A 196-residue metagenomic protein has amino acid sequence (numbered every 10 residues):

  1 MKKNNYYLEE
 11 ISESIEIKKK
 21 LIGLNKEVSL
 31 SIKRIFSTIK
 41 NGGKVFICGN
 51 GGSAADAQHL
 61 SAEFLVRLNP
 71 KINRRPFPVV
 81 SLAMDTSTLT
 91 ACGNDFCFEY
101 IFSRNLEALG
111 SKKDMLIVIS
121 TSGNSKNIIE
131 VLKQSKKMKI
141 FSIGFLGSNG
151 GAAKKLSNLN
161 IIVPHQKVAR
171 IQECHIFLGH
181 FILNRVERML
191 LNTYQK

Functional and structural regions predicted by a protein language model:
M1-G23: Generic N-terminal amphipathic, Lys/Arg-enriched alpha-helix
K3, L24-V28, S53, K136: Residue-level recognition of alpha-helical structural elements
Y7, I11, V28-I32, A57: Hydrophobic packing residues in well-ordered alpha-helices of helical domains and bundles
K20-N41: A short, well-structured juxtamembrane/interface segment
G43-K44, S53: Glycine-rich phosphate/diphosphate-binding loops and the adjacent beta-loop-alpha structural elements that coordinate
V45-F46, S142: Hydrophobic beta-strand scaffold residues
S53-Q195: Glycine-rich phosphate-binding loops that contact phosphosugars or nucleotide phosphates
